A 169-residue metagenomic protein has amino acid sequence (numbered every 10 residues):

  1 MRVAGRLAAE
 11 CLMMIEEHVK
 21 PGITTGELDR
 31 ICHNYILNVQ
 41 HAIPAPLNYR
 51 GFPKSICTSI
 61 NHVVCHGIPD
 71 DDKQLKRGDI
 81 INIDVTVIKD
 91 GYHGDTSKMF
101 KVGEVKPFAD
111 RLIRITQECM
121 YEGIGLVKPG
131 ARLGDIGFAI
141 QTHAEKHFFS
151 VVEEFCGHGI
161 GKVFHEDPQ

Functional and structural regions predicted by a protein language model:
R2-Q169: Active-site neighborhoods and metal-handling regions in enzymes and metal-associated proteins
